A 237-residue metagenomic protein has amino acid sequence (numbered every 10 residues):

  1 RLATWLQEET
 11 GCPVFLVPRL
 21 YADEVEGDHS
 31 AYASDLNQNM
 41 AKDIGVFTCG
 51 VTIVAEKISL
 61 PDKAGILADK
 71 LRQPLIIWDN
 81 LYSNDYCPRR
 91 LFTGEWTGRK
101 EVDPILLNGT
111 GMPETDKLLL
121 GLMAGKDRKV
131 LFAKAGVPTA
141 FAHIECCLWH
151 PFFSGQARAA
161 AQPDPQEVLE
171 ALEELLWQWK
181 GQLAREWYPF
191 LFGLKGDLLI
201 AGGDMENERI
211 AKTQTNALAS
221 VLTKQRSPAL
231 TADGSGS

Functional and structural regions predicted by a protein language model:
R1-R128: Catalytic-core regions of glycoside hydrolase
D127-S237: C-terminal functional modules
